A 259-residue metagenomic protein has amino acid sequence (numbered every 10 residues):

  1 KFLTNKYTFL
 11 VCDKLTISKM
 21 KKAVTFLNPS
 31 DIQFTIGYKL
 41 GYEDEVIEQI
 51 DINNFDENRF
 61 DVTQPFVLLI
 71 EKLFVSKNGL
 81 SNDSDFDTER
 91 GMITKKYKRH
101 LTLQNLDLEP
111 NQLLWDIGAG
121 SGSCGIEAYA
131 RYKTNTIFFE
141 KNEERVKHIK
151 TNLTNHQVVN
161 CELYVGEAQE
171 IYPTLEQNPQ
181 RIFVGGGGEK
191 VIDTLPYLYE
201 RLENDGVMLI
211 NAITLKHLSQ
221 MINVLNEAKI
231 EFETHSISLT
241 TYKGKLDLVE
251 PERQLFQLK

Functional and structural regions predicted by a protein language model:
K1-N5, Q169, A228-P251: Class I SAM-dependent methyltransferase SAM-binding "motif I" and its flanking Rossmann-like core
K6-E89: A contiguous loop/helix-start segment that scaffolds small-molecule binding in enzyme catalytic cores
I93-P110: Conserved alpha-helix/loop element of class I SAM-dependent methyltransferases that forms part of the SAM/SAH-binding
N111-G120: Conserved class I S-adenosyl-L-methionine
S121-K133: Conserved SAM-binding loop of SAM-dependent methyltransferases across substrates and taxa, primarily the Class I
F139-F183: S-adenosyl-L-methionine
L195-V207: A short glycine-rich, Lys/Arg-flanked "PGG" loop and its adjoining helix->strand segment in the class I
D205-I213, H217: Conserved beta-strand signature within the Rossmann-like core of class I S-adenosyl-L-methionine
